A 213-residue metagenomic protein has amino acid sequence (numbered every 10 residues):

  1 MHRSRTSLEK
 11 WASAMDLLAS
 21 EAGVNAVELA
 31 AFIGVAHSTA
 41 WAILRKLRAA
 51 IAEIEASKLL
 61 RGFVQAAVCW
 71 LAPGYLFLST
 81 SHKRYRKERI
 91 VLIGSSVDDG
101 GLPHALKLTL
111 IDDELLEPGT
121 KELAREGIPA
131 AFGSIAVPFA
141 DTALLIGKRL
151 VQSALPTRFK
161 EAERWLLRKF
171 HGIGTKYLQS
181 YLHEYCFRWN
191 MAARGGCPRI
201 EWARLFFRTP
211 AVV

Functional and structural regions predicted by a protein language model:
M1-V213: Residue-level recognition of single "structural anchor" positions that define or cap local secondary structure
